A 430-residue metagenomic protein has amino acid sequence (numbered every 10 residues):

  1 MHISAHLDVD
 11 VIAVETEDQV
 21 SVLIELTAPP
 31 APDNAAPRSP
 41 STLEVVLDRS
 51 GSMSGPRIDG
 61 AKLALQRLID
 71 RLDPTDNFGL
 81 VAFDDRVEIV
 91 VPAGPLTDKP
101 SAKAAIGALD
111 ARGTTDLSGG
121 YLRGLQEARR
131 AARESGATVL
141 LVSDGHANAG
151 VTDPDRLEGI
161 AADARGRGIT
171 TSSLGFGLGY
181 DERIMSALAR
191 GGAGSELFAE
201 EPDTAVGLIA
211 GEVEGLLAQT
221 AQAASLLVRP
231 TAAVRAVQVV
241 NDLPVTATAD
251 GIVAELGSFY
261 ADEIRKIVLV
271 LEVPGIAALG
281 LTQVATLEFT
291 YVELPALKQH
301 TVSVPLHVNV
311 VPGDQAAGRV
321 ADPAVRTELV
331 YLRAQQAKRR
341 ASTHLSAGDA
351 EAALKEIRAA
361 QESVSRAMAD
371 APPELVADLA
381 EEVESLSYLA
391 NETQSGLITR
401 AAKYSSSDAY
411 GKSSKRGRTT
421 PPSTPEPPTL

Functional and structural regions predicted by a protein language model:
I3, V20-V22, L43, A224-L226 (+4 more regions): Hydrophobic residues positioned within well-ordered beta-strands of beta-sheet architectures
I3-A223, V273-L279, M368-D370: Exposed acidic/Ser/Thr-rich ligand/metal-binding surfaces
V91, T231-V239, L294-K298: Short aromatic-acidic-glycine turn motif
A137, R265, L281-A285: Exposed beta-strand face motif in extracellular beta-rich ectodomains
S225, R229-A249: A surface/secretory-pathway sequence property marking extracellular, secreted, or lumenal proteins enriched
N241-E263: Extracellular adhesion/glycan-binding regions together with long Ser/Thr- and acidic-residue-rich low-complexity tracts
Y260-A278: Low-complexity, intrinsically disordered segments enriched in Ser/Thr together with acidic residues
P274-L430: Long, acidic serine/threonine- and proline-rich intrinsically disordered regions
